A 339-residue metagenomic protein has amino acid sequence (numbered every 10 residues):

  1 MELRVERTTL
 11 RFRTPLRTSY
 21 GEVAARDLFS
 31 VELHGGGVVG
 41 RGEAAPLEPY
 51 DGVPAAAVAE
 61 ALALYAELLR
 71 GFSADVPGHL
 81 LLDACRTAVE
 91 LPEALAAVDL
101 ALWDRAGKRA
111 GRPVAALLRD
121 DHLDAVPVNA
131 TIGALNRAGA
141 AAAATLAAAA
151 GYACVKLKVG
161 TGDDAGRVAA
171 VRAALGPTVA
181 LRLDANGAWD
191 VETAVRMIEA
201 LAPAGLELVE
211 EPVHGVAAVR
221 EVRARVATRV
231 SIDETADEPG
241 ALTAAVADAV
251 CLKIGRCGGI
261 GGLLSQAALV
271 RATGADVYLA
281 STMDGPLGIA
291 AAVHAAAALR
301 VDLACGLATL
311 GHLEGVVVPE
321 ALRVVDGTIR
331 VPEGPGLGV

Functional and structural regions predicted by a protein language model:
M1-F12, V23, L28, M283-V339: Flexible C-terminal active-site loop/helix
M1-L10, R17-A24, V31, L82 (+4 more regions): N-terminal amphipathic alpha-helix/helix-capping segment at the start of soluble metabolic enzymes
V5, G42, A116, A130 (+7 more regions): General beta-strand structural signal in soluble alpha/beta enzymes
V5, L33-H34, V39-A110, L313: Metal- or metallocofactor-binding catalytic centers and their adjacent structured scaffolds across diverse enzyme
V31, G37, V98, G111 (+7 more regions): Conserved, mostly hydrophobic/aromatic
R109-A134, R167-T178: N-terminal small/glycine-rich loop or linker at the start of catalytic domains across soluble metabolic enzymes
L146-K158: Catalytic domains of carbohydrate-active enzymes, especially glycoside hydrolases
L157, G162-A290, V317, V324: Catalytic core of soluble alpha/beta enzymes
